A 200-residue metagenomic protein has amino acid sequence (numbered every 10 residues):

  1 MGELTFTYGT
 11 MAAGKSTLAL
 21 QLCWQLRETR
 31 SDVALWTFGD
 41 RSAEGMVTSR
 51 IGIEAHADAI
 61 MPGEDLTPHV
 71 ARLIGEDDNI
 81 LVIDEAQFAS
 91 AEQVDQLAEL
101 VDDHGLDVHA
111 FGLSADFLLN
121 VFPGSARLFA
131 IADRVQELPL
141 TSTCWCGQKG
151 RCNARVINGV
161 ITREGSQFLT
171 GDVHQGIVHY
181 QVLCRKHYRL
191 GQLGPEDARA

Functional and structural regions predicted by a protein language model:
M1-R72, D116-R127, L140, R163 (+2 more regions): Conserved P-loop
L22, E92-L100, G124: A short acidic, amphipathic alpha-helical/loop segment
D32-A34, D107, R134: Residues at the starts of beta-strands that form the adenosine-phosphate
D84-A86: Walker B catalytic acidic pair
F88-S90, F117: Catalytic P-loop NTPase motifs of RecA-like helicase/translocase cores
V101-G124: Sensor-1/coupling segment of RecA-like P-loop NTPase cores
P139-I161: Conserved AAA+ ATPase core "coupling" helix
